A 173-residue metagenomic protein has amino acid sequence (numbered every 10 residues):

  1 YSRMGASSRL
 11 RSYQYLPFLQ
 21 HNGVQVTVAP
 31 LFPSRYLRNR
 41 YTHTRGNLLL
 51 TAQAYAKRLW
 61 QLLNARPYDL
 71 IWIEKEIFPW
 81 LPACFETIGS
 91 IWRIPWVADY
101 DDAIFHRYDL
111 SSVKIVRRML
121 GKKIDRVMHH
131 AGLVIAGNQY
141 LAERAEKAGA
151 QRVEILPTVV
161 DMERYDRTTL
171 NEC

Functional and structural regions predicted by a protein language model:
Y1-L31, L133: N-terminal subdomain of nucleotide-sugar transferases
P30-W60, E74, S112: A short, charged, and often flexible helix/loop element on the N-terminal side of the glycosyltransferase catalytic
A56-P67, L81, F85-A98, I104-F105 (+1 more regions): Membrane-proximal helix-turn-helix segments that form the acceptor-binding/catalytic region of lipid-linked
I73-W80: Short His-centered aromatic/hydrophobic patch
K75, N138-Q139: Helix N-cap/beta->alpha junction signal
Y140, V159: Carbohydrate-associated surface elements
E143-A145, R164: Phosphate- and divalent-cation-binding pockets in alpha/beta enzyme and binding domains that engage nucleotide-derived
V160-C173: Acidic anion/phosphate-binding donor-loop and adjacent secondary structure in glycosyltransferase catalytic cores
